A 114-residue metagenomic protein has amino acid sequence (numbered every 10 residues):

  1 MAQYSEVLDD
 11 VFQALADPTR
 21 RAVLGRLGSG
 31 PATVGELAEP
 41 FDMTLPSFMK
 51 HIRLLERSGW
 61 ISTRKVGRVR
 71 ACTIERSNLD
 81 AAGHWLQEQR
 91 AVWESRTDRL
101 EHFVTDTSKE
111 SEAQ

Functional and structural regions predicted by a protein language model:
M1-V7, R26-L45, L54-S62, S77-Q114: C-terminal regulatory/oligomerization modules of transcriptional regulators
D9-Q13: Conserved N-terminal beta-strand and adjoining loop/helix that marks the start of the Nudix/MutT-like hydrolase domain
A14-T19, L79: Short helix-coil-helix linker/hinge
R21-V23: Pre-recognition alpha-helix immediately N-terminal to the DNA-recognition helix within helix-turn-helix or winged-helix
K65-A71: Short, Lys/Arg-rich nucleic-acid/phosphate-binding segment
